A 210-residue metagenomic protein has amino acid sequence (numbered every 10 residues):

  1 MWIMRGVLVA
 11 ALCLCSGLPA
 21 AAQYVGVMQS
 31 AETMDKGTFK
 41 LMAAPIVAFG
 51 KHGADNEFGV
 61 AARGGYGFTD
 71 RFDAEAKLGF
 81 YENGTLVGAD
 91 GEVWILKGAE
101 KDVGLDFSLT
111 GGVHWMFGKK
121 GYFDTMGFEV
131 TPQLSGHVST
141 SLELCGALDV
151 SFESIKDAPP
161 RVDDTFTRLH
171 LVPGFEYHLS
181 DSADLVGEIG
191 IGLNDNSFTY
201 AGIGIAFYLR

Functional and structural regions predicted by a protein language model:
M1-T33: Cleavable N-terminal export/targeting peptides
A22, K36-K40, G104-S108: Sequence-level motif detector for i,i+2 pairs with an aromatic at +2
G26-S30, M34, T38-G53, G67 (+1 more regions): Outer-membrane beta-barrel transmembrane domain signature
K51-G104, T110-H114: Glycine- and aromatic-enriched membrane insertion/assembly motifs of diderm outer-membrane and organelle channel
